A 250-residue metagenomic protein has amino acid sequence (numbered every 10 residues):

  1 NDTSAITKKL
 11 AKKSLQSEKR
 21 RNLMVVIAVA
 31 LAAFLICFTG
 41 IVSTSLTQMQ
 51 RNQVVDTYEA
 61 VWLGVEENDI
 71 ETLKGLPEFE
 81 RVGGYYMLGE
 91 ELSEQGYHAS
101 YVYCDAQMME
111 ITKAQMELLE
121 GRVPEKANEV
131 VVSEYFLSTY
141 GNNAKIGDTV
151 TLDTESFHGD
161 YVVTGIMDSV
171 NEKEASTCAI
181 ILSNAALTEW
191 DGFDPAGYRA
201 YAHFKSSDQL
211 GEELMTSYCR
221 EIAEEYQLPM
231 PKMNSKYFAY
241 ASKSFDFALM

Functional and structural regions predicted by a protein language model:
N1-F34: N-terminal Sec/SRP start-transfer signal
F38, T44-K243: Basic-flanked hydrophobic alpha-helices used for secretion and membrane insertion
D246-M250: Internal alpha-helical transmembrane segments of multipass membrane proteins, especially hydrophobic lipid-embedded
